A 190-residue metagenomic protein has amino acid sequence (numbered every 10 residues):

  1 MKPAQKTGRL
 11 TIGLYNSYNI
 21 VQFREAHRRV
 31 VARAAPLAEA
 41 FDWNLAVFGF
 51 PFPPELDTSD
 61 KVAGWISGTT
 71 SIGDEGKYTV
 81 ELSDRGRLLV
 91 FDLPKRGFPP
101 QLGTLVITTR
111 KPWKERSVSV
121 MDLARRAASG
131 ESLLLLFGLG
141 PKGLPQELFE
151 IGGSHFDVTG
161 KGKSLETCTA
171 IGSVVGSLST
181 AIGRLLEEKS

Functional and structural regions predicted by a protein language model:
M1-Q5, E187-S190: Short, Lys/Arg-enriched, disordered terminal segments
K2-R110, G176-T180: RNA substrate-binding interface of SAM-dependent RNA methyltransferases
P3-K6, F98-P99, R125-S129, L148-F149: Solvent-exposed alpha-helices and their adjacent loops that cap or buttress functional pockets in soluble metabolic
Y18-I20, F52-E55, P112-E115, G140-L144 (+1 more regions): Short acidic, S/G/P-rich loop/turn micro-motifs used as interaction or catalytic elements
H27, D60-V62, V120-L123, F149-G152: Short, glycine/charged-enriched secondary-structure capping and boundary segments
D42, L102-G103, E131, I151-G153: Short, well-ordered alpha-helix to beta-strand connector turns
T109-L148: Long, charge-patterned amphipathic alpha-helical coiled-coil/hairpin "stalk" segments used as oligomerization
G143-S190: Structured adenosyl-cofactor binding patch, chiefly the S-adenosyl-L-methionine
